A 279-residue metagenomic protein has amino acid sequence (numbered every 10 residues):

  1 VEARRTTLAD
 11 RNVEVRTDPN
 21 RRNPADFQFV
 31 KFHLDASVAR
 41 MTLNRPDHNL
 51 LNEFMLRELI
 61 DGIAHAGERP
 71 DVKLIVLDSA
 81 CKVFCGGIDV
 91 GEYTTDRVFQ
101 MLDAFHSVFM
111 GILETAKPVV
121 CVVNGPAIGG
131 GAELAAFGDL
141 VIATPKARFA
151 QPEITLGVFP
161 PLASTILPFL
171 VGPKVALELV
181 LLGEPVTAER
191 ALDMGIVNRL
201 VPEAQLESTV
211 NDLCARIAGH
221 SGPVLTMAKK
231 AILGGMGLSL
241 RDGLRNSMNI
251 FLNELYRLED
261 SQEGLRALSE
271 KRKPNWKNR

Functional and structural regions predicted by a protein language model:
E2-A80, M110: Conserved CoA-thioester-binding segment of acyl-CoA-metabolizing enzymes
M41, L59, L77, D89 (+5 more regions): Terminal peptide-recognition signature
L56, F105, S164, P173-A176 (+3 more regions): A general structural signal for well-ordered alpha-helical segments in protein cores
R57, D71, D78-G111, A127 (+2 more regions): Glycine- (often His-adjacent) and acidic-residue-rich active-site loop that binds/positions the CoA thioester
G111-P223, L258, R266, R272: Crotonase-fold acyl-CoA enzyme core
L179-V180, A191, A231, G235 (+1 more regions): Helix-loop "lid/cap" segments that line or gate small-molecule binding pockets
M236, K273-R279: Short C-terminal tail/terminal secondary-structure segment of NAD(P)H-dependent dehydrogenase/reductase domains
